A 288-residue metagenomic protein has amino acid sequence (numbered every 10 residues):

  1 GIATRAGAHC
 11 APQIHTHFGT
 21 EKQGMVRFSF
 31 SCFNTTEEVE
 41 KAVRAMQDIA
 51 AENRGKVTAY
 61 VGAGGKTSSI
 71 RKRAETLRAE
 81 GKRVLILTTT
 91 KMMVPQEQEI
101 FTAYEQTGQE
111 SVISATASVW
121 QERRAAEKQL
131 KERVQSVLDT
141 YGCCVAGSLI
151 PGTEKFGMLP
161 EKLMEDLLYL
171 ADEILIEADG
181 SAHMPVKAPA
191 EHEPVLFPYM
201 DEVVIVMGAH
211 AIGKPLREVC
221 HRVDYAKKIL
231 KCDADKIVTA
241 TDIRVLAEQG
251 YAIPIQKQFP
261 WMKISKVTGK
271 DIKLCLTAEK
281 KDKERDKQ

Functional and structural regions predicted by a protein language model:
G1-T4, T36: PLP-dependent aminotransferase class I/II
T4-G7, Y60, L85-T89, V145-S148 (+3 more regions): General beta-strand structural signal in soluble alpha/beta enzymes
H9, A63-G64, T89-M92, D179-G180 (+2 more regions): Short, ordered loop/turn segments at secondary-structure junctions
P12-R54: PLP-dependent enzyme catalytic core of the Aspartate aminotransferase-like
E21-G24, F101-E105, H192-P194, R222-V223: Short, hinge-like loop/turn segments at secondary-structure boundaries
A51, G55-R78: Walker A (P-loop) phosphate-binding motif
T67, A74-V145, E154: N-terminal phosphate/diphosphate-binding loop that engages ATP/GTP or pyrophosphate donors across diverse enzyme folds
T153-E173, A178-K287: Conserved catalytic-core segment of NTP-binding enzymes
